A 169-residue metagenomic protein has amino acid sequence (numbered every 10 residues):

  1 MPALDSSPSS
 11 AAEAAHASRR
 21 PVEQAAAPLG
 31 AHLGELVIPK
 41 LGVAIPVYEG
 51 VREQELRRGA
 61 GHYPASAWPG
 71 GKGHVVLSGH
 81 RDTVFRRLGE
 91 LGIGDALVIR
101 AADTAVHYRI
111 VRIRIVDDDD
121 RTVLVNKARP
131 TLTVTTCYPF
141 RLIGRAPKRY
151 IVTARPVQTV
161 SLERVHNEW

Functional and structural regions predicted by a protein language model:
M1-W169: Solvent-exposed, non-transmembrane regions of membrane-associated and secreted proteins
